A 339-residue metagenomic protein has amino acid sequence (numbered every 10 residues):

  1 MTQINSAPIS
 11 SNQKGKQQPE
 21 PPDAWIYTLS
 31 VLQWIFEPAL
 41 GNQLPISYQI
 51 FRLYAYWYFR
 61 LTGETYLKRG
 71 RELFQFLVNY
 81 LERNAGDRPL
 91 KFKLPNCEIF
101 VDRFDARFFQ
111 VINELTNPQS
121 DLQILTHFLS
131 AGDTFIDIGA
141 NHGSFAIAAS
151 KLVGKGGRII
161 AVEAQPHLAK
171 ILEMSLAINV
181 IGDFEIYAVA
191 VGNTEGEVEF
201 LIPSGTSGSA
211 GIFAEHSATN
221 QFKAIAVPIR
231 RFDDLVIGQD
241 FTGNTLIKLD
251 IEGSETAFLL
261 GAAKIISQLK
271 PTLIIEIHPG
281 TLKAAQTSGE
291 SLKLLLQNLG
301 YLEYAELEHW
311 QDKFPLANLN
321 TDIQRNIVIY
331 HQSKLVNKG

Functional and structural regions predicted by a protein language model:
T2-Q165, K170-S175, N179-G182, Q239-F241 (+1 more regions): S-adenosyl-L-methionine
D105, A140-H142, P166, V191-N193 (+2 more regions): Short, glycine/acidic-enriched loop or turn micro-motifs at the edges of active sites
N113-T134, I181, E197-E199, F213-L269 (+1 more regions): Short internal loop-to-helix segment that lines adenine-nucleotide cofactor pockets
A149-G154, A262-K270, L296-L299: Short, conserved loop/helix-junction motifs that constitute active-site signature segments in enzyme catalytic cores
P166-A169, E173-S207: Core alpha/beta nucleotide-donor-binding catalytic domains of modification enzymes
Y187-V189, I229, I275: Short loop/edge segments at beta-strand edges and connector loops that shape dinucleotide/nucleotide cofactor-binding
K270-H278: Conserved beta-strand signature within the Rossmann-like core of class I S-adenosyl-L-methionine
